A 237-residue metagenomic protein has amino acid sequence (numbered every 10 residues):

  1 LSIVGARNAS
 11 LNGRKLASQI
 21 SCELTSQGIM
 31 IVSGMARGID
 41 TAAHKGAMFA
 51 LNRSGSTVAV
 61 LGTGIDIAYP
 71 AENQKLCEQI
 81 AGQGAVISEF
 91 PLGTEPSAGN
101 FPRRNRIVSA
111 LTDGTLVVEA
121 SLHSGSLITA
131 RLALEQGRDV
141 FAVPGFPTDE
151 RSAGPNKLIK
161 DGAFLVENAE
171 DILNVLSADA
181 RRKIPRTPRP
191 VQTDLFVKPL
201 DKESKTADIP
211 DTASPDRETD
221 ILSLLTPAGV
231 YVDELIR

Functional and structural regions predicted by a protein language model:
L1-R237: Glycine-biased, small-residue-rich flexible motifs in mid-sequence functional cores and linkers
